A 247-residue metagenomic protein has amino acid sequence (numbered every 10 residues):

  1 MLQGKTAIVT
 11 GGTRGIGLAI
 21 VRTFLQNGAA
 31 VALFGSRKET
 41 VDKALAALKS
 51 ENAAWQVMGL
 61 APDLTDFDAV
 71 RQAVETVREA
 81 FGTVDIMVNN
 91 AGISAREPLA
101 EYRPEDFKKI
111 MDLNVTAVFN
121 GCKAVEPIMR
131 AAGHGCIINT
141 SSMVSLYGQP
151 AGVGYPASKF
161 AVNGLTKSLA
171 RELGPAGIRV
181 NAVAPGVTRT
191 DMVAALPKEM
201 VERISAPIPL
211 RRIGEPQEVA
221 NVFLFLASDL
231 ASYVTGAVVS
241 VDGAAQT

Functional and structural regions predicted by a protein language model:
T6, T13-G15: Conserved glycine-rich cofactor-binding loop
N27-K43: Conserved glycine-rich Rossmann-like NAD(P)H-binding loop of the short-chain dehydrogenase/reductase
P98-L99, R103-K108, V193, I204: Substrate-binding pocket helix/loop in short-chain dehydrogenase/reductase
C122, S158, T166: Active-site helix of classical SDR
P127, R171-P175, S232: Alpha-helical segment proximal to the catalytic Tyr-Lys
S142: Residue(s) in the substrate-gating loop at a strand-loop-helix junction that position the organic substrate next
R212-V241, Q246: C-terminal substrate-recognition "lid" of short-chain dehydrogenase/reductases
